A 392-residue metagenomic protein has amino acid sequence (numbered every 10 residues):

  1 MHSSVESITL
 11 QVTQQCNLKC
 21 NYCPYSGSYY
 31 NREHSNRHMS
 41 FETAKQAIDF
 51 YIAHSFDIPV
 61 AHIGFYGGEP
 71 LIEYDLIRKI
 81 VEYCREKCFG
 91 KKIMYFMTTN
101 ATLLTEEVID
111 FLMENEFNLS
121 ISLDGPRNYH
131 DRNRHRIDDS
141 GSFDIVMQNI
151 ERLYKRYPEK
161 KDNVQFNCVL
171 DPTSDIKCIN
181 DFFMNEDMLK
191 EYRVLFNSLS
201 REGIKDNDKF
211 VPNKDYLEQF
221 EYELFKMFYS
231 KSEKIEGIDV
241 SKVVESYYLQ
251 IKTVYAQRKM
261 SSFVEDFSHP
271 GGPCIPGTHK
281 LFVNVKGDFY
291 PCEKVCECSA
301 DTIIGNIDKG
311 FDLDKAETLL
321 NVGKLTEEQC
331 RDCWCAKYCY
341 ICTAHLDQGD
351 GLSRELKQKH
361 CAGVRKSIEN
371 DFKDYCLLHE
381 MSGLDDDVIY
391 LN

Functional and structural regions predicted by a protein language model:
M1-D110, E114-N115: Conserved alpha-helical substructure of the radical SAM core
I8, I63, Y95-M97, L119-I121 (+2 more regions): Hydrophobic faces of well-ordered beta-strands that scaffold small-molecule active sites in alpha/beta enzyme cores
Y29-Y30, P70-I72, A101-E106, L119-S140 (+1 more regions): Conserved radical SAM core fold
M113-L119, M188-K190: Glycine-enriched alpha-helix->loop->beta-strand junction motifs that scaffold or abut catalytic
N133-M147, E151-G272: Radical SAM enzyme [4Fe-4S]-AdoMet core and its adjacent flexible, acidic and glycine-rich loops/tails across
C274-G277: Short, small/polar residue-rich loop motifs at catalytic or cofactor-binding pockets
V283-N284: Short, acidic, Ser/Thr-enriched surface-loop or helix-capping motifs
D288-F289, K294-N392: Flexible mid-to-C-terminal extensions adjoining Fe-S/redox cofactors in radical SAM and related proteins
